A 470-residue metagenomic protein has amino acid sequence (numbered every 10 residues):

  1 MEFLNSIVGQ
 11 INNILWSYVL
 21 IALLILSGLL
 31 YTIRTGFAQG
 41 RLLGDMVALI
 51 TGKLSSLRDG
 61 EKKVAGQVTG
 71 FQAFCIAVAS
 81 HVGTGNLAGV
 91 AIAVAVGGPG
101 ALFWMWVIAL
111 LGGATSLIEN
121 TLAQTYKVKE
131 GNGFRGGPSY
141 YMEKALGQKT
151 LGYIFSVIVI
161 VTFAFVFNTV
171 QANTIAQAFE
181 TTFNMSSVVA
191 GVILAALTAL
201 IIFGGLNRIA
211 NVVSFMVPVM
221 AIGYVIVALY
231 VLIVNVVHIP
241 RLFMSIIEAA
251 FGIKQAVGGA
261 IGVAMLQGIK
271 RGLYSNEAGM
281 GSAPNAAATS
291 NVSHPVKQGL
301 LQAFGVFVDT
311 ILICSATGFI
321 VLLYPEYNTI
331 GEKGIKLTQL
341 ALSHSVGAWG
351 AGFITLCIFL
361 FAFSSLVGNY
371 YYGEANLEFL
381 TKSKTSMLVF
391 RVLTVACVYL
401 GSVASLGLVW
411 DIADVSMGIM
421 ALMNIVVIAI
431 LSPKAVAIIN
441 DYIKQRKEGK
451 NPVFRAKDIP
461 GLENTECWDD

Functional and structural regions predicted by a protein language model:
M1-A77, T84, A95-G100, Y399 (+2 more regions): N-terminal alpha-helical transmembrane segments of multi-pass membrane transport and channel/translocase proteins
F3-L4, R34-Q39, G85-V90, F165-A176 (+5 more regions): Transmembrane helix-loop junctions in multi-pass membrane proteins
G9-L49, A95-N132, V308-C314, A351 (+1 more regions): Extracellular loop-to-transmembrane helix junctions
L23-L30, R34-V47, N173-F179, M185-L194 (+3 more regions): Membrane-interface loop-to-helix entry segments
S27, Y31, I108-N132, P138-S139 (+2 more regions): Helix-loop-helix module between adjacent transmembrane segments
F37-V68, G89-L102, W106, A114-L146 (+4 more regions): Flexible loop linkers connecting adjacent transmembrane helices in multi-pass alpha-helical membrane transporters
R58-V94, L122-T125, G131-S139, E143 (+2 more regions): Alpha-helical membrane segments and immediately flanking helix-loop junctions that form or couple to the substrate/ion
L117-Y126, G131, V227-S245, G259 (+2 more regions): Extracellular/periplasmic helix-exit of transmembrane alpha-helices
